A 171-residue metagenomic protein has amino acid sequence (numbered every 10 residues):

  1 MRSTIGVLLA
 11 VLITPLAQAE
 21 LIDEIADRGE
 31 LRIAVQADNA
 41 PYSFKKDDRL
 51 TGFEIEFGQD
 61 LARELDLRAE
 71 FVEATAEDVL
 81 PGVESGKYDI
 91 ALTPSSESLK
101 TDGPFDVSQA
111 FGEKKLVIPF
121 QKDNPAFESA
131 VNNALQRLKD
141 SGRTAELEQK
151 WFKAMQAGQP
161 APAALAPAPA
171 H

Functional and structural regions predicted by a protein language model:
M1-A10: Sec-dependent signal peptide recognition, specifically the positively charged N-region followed immediately by
I13-A19: Sec/Tat signal peptide C-region and signal peptidase I cleavage site
D23-P94: Extracytoplasmic small-molecule ligand-binding "clamshell" domains of the periplasmic binding protein/Venus flytrap
I25, I33, L61, V83 (+4 more regions): Residue-level signal for nonpolar/aromatic packing positions in well-ordered secondary structure
D38-P41, A76-D78, S96-L99, N124-A126 (+2 more regions): Solvent-exposed loop/turn segments at secondary-structure junctions within structured extracellular/periplasmic domains
F53, V107-K115: Short Pro/Gly-enriched coil loops immediately N-terminal to beta-strands
K115-A126: A bilobed periplasmic-binding-protein/Venus flytrap-type ligand-binding module shared by bacterial periplasmic
Q136-H171: Ligand-binding clefts/hinges and TM-proximal coupling segments of bilobed small-molecule sensing domains
